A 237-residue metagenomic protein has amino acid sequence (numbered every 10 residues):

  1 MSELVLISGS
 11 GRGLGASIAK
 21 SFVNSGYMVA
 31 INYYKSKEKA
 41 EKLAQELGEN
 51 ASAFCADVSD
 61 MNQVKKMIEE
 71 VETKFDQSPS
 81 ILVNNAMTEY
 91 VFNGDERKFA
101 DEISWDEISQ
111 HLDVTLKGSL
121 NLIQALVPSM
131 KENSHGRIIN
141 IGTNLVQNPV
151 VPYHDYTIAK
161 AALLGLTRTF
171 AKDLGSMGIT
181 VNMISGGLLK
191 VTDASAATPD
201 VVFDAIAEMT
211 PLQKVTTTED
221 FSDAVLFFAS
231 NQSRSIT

Functional and structural regions predicted by a protein language model:
G11-G13: Conserved glycine-rich cofactor-binding loop
E41, E96-K98, S176, M183-T210: A glycine/serine/threonine-rich, flexible loop-to-helix segment that serves as the NAD(P) cofactor-binding "lid"
K65, M87-S109, P152-D155, A194-T198: Conserved mid-core segment of classical short-chain dehydrogenase/reductases
S80, D101-L120, H135, I139 (+3 more regions): Catalytic Tyr-X3-Lys loop
I123, A159, T167: Active-site helix of classical SDR
P128, K172-D173, R234: Alpha-helical segment proximal to the catalytic Tyr-Lys
H135, K214-T237: C-terminal substrate-recognition "lid" of short-chain dehydrogenase/reductases
G175, T180, I236-T237: Short, small/polar-rich loop/turn modules that mediate ligand/substrate recognition or access, typified
